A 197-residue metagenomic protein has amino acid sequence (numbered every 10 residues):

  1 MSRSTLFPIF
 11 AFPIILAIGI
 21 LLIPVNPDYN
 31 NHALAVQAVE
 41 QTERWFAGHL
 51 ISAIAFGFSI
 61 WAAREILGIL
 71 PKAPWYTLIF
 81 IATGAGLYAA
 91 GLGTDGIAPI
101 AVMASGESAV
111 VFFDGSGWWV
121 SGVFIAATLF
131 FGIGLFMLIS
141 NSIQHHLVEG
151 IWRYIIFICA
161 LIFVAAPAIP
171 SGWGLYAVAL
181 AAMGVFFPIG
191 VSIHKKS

Functional and structural regions predicted by a protein language model:
M1-S197: Hydrophobic, aromatic-enriched alpha-helical segments typical of multi-pass transmembrane helices
